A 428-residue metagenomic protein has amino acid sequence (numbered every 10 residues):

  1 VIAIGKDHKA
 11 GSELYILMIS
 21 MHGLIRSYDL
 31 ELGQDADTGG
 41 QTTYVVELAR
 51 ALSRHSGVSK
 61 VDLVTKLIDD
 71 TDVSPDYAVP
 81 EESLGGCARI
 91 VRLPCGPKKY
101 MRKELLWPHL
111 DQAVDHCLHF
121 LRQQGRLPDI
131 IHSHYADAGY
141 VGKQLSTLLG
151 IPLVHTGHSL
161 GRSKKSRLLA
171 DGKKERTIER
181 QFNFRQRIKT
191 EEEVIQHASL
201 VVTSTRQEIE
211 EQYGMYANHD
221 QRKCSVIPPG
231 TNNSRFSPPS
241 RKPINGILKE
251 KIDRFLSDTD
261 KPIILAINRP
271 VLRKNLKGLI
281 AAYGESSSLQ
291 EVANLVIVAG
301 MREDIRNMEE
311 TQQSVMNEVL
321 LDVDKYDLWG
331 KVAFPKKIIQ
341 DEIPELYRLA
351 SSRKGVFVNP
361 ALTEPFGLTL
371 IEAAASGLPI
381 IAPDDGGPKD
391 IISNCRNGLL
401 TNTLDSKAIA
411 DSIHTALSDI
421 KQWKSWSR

Functional and structural regions predicted by a protein language model:
V1-R428: Catalytic cores of nucleotide-sugar-dependent glycosyltransferases that transfer UDP/GDP/TDP-activated
